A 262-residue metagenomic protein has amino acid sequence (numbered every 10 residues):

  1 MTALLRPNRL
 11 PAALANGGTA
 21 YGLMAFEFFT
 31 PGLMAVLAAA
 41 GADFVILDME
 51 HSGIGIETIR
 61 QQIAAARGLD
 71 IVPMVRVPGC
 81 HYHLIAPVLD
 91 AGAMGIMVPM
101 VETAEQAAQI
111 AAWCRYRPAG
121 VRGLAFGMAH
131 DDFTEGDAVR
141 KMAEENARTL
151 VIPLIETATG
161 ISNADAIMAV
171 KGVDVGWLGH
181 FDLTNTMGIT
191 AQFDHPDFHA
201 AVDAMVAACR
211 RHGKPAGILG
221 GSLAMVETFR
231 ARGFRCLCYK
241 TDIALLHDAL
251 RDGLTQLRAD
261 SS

Functional and structural regions predicted by a protein language model:
M1-M24, G136-A147, D203-A204, R210-R211: N-terminal amphipathic alpha-helix/helix-capping segment at the start of soluble metabolic enzymes
L14-P31, M74-P78, T149-S162, P215-G220: Active-site mouth loops of central-metabolism enzymes
L23, L37, D48, V88 (+5 more regions): Conserved, mostly hydrophobic/aromatic
F26-A40, G79-P87, A158-V170, G221-V226: Short, acidic/polar
G32-M34, A39-Q61, H180-P196: Glycine-rich, proline-tolerant flexible connector loops at the mouths of alpha/beta enzymes
I56-Y82, A86-D90, A112-G120, E144-N146 (+2 more regions): Alpha-helix-loop-beta-strand connector modules within alpha/beta enzyme cores
Q62, A104-G120, R230, I243-S262: C-terminal helical cap(s) of enzyme catalytic domains, especially alpha/beta-barrels
H83, G95-K171, H180-N185: Conserved anion-binding
